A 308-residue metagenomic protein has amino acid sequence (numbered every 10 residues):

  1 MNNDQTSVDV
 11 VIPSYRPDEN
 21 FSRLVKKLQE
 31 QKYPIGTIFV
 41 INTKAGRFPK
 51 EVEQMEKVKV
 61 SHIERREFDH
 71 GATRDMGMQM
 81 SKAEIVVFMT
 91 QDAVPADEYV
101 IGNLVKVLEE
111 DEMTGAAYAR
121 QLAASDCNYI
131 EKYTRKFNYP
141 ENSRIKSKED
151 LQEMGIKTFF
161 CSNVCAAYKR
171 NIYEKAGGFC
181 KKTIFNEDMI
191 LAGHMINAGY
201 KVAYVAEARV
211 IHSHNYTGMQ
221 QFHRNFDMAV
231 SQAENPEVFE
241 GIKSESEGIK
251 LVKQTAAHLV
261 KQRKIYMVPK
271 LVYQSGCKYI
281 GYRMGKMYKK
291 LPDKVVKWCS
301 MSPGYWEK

Functional and structural regions predicted by a protein language model:
R16-E30: Short, well-formed alpha-helical segments that are part of the catalytic scaffolds of diverse glycosyltransferases
V40-K50, V94: A conserved acidic beta->alpha catalytic loop
E64-S81: Glycine-rich, basic loop-to-helix element that forms the pyrophosphate-binding segment of sugar-nucleotide handling
V86: Short aromatic/hydrophobic "clamp" motif used to bind/position activated sugar donors
V94, E98-K132: Conserved donor NDP-sugar-binding/catalytic core segment of glycosyltransferases
K148-Y168, I184: A recurrent flexible, glycine/aromatic-enriched loop bordering the glycosyltransferase active site that acts as
F185-L191: Acidic donor-binding loop at a coil-to-helix junction in glycosyltransferase catalytic cores that engages
V202, A208-G281: Active-site-adjacent helix/loop segment of glycosyltransferases that harbors family-specific signature motifs
